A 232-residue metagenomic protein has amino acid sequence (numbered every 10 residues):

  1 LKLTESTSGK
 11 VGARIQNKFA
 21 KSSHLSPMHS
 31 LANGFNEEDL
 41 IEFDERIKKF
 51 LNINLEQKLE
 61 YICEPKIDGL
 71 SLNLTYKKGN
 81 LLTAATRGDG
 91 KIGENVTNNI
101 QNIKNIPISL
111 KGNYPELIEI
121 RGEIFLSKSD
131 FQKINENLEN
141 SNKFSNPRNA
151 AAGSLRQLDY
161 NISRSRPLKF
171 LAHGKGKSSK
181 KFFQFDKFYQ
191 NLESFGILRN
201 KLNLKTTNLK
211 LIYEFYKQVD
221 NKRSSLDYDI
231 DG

Functional and structural regions predicted by a protein language model:
L1-D231: RNA/tRNA-interacting regions in translation and RNA-turnover enzymes
